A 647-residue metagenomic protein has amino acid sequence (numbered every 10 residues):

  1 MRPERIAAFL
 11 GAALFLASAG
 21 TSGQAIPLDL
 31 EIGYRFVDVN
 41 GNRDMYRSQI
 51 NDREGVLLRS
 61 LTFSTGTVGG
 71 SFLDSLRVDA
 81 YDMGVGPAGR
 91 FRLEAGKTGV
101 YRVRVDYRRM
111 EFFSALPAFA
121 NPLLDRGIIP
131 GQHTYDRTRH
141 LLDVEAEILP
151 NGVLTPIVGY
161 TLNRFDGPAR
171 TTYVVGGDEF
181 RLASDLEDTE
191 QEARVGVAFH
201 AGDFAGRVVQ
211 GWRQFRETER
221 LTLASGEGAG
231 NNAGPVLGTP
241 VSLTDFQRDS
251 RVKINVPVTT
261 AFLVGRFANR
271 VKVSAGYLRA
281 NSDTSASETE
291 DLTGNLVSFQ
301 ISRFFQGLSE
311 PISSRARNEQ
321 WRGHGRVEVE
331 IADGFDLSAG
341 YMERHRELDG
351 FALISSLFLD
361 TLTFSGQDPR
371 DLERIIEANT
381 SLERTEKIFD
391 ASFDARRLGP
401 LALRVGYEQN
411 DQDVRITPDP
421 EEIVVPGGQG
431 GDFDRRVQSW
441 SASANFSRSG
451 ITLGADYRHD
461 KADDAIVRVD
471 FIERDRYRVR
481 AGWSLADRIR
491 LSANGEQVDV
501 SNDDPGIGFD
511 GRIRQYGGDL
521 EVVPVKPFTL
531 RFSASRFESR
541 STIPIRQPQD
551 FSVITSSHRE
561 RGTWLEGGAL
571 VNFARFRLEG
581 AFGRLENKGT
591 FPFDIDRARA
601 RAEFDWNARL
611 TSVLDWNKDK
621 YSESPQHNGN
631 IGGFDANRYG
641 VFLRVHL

Functional and structural regions predicted by a protein language model:
M1-F9: Bacterial N-terminal signal peptides that target proteins for export
A8-S18: Bacterial N-terminal signal peptides
G20-G23: Sec/Tat signal peptide C-region and signal peptidase I cleavage site
A25-L28, G33-L647: Gram-negative and organellar
